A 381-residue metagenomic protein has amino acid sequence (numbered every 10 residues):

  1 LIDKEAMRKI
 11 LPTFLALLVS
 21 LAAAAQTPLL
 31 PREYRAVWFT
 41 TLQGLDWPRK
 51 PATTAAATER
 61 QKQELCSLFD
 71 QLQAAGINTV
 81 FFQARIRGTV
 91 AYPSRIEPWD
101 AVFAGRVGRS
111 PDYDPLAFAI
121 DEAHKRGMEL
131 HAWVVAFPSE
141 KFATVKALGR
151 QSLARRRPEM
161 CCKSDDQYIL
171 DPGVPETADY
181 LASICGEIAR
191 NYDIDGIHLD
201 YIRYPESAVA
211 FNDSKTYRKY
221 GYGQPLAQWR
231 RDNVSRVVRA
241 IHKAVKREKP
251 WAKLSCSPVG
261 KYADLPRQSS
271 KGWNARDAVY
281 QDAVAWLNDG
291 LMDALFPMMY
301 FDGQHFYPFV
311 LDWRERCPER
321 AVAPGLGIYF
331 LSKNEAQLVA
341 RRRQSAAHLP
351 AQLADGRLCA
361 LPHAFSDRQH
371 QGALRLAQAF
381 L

Functional and structural regions predicted by a protein language model:
R32-Y34, T40, G44-Q63, D121 (+2 more regions): Active-site-adjacent "subsite" loops/lids of carbohydrate-active enzymes
T41, K253-K271, W313-S345: Active-site clefts of carbohydrate-active enzymes
L45-E59, E97-Y113, S164-D179, G223-V234 (+2 more regions): The substrate-binding groove and active-site-proximal loops of carbohydrate-active enzymes, especially glycoside
T54-A75, V102-R126, Y180, D232-K243: Aromatic- and glycine-enriched glycan-recognition loops and surfaces that form the carbohydrate-binding subsites
Q63-T89, N191-I194: Catalytic domains of carbohydrate-active enzymes, especially glycoside hydrolases
A75-P111: Aromatic-lined carbohydrate-binding/catalytic grooves of carbohydrate-active enzymes
I77-N78, D114, R126, G149-R150 (+2 more regions): Polysaccharide-binding and catalytic clefts of secreted carbohydrate-active enzymes
A283-V284, N288-F306, R320-L381: Substrate-binding cleft of secreted/luminal carbohydrate-active enzymes
